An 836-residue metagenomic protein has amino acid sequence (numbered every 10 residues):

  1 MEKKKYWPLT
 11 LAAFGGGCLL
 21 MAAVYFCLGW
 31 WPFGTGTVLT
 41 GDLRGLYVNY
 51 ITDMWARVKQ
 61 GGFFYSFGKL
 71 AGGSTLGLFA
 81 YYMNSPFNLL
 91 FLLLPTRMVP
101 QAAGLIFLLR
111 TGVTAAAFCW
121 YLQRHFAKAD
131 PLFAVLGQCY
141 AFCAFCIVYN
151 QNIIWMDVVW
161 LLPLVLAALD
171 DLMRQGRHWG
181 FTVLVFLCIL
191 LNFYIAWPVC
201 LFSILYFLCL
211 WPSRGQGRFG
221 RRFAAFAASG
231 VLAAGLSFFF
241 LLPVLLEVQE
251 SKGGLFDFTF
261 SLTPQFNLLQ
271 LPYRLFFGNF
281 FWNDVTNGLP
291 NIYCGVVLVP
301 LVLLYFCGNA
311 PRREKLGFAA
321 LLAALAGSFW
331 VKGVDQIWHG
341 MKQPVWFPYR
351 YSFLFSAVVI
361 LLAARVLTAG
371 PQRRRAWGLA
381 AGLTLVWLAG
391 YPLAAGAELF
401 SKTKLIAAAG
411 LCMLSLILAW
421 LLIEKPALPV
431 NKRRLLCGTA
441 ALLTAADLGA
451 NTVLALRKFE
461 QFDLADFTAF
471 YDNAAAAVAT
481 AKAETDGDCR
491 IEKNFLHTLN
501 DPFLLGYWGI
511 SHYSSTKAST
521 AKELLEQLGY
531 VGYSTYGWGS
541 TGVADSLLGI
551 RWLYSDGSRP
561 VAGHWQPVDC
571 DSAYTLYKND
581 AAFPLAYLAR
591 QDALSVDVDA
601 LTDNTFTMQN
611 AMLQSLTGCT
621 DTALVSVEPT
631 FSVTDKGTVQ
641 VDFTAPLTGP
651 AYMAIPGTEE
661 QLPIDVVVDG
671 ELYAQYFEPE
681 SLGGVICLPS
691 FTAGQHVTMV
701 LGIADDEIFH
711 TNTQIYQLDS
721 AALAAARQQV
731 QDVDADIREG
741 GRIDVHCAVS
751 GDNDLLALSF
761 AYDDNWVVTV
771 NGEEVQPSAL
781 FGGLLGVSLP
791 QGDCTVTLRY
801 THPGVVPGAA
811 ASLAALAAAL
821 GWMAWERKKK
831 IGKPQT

Functional and structural regions predicted by a protein language model:
E2-Y6, Y50, G618-T836: Active-site-proximal, structured, solvent-exposed surfaces of multi-pass membrane proteins that position macromolecular
L20-A115, Q138-V159, P198, V248-G253 (+3 more regions): Membrane-interface coil-to-helix junctions
M21, L108-Y121, H125, P131-M173 (+3 more regions): Membrane-embedded helix bundles of polyisoprenyl
G41, G45-T52, P86, R222-F226 (+7 more regions): Periplasmic/ER-lumenal interhelical loops and adjacent helix-loop junctions in multi-pass membrane proteins
A71, L443-L464, T468, A479-L548 (+5 more regions): Extracytoplasmic/lumenal acceptor-recognition loop(s) of multi-pass membrane glycoenzymes
L76-Y81, P100-G112, L132, C139-L166 (+5 more regions): Membrane-interface micro-motifs in multi-pass membrane enzymes
L90-F91, A116, H512-P650, S681-V685 (+1 more regions): A cross-kingdom signal targeting lumenal/periplasmic-facing segments of multi-pass membrane and secretory-pathway
I195, L316-G333, K342, W346-N473 (+1 more regions): Contiguous transmembrane helix-bundle modules in multi-pass membrane proteins
